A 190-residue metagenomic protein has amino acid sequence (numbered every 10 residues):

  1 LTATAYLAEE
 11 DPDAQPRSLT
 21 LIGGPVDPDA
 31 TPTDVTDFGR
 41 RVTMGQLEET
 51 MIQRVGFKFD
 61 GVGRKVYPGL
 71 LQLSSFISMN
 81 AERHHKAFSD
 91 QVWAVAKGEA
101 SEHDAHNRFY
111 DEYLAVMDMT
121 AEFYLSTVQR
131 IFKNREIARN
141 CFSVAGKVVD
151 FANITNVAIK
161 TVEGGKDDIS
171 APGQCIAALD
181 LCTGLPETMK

Functional and structural regions predicted by a protein language model:
L1-T4: Extended, hydrophobic alpha-helical segments in both membrane/secreted and soluble proteins
Y6-E122: Alpha/beta-hydrolase-fold enzymes
A8-E9, I176-D180: Short, solvent-exposed amphipathic alpha-helical segments in soluble enzyme and RNA/protein-processing domains
V128-R130: C-terminal structured domain segments across diverse proteins
F132-F151: Active-site nucleophile elbow and catalytic-triad environment of alpha/beta-hydrolase enzymes
I154-T155, K160-E163, D167: Short beta-strand/loop motif that positions the catalytic acidic residue of the alpha/beta-hydrolase fold
D168-A177: Conserved alpha/beta-hydrolase "acid-adjacent" motif
C175, C182-K190: Long, positively charged, glycine-interspersed low-complexity recognition regions
